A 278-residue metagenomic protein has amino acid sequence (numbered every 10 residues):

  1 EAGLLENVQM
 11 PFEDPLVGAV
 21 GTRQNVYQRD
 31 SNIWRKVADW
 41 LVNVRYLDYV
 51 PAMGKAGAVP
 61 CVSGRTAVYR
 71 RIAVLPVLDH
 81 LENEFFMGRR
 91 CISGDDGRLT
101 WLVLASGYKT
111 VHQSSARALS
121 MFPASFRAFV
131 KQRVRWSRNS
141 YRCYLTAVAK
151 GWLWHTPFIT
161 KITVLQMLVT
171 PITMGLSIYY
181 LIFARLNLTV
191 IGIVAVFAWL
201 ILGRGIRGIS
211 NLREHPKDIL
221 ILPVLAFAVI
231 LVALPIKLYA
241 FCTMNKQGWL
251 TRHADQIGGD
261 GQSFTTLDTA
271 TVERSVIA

Functional and structural regions predicted by a protein language model:
E1-K150, I277: Non-transmembrane catalytic domains and loops of membrane-associated enzymes and transporters that build or traffic
A19, H155-Q166, L267-E273: Loop-to-transmembrane boundary segments
F126, V130, W154-K161, L220 (+1 more regions): Alpha-helical membrane-protein architecture signal
N139-H155, K237-M244: C-terminal, non-catalytic tails of nucleotide-sugar-dependent glycosyltransferases
A149-T160, A184-L188: Short juxtamembrane and helix-loop transition motifs at transmembrane-helix boundaries in membrane proteins
H155-V164, V229, T251-D260: Charge-rich, acidic-biased intrinsically disordered regions
I162-G248: Membrane-embedded multi-pass helical conduit in multi-pass membrane proteins, especially envelope-biosynthetic
G248-A278: Cytosolic juxtamembrane C-terminal amphipathic helix followed by a basic/polar low-complexity tail immediately after
